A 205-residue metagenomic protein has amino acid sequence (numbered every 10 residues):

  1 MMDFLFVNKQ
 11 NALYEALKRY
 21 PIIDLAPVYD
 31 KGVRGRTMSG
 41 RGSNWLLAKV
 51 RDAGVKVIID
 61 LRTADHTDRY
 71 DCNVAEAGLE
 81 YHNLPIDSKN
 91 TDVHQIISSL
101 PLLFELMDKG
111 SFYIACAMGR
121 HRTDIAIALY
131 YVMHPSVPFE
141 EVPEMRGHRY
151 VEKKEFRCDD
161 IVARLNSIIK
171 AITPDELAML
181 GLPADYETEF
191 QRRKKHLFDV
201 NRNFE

Functional and structural regions predicted by a protein language model:
M1-Y113, M118, I125-E205: Cys-dependent protein tyrosine phosphatase-like superfamily
